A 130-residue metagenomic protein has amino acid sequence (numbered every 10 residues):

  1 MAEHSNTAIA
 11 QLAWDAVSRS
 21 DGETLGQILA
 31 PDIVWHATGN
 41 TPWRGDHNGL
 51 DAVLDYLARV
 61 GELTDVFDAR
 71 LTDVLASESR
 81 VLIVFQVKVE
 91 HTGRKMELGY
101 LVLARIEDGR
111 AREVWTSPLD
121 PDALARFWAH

Functional and structural regions predicted by a protein language model:
M1-H130: C-terminal and inter-domain tail/linker signature
